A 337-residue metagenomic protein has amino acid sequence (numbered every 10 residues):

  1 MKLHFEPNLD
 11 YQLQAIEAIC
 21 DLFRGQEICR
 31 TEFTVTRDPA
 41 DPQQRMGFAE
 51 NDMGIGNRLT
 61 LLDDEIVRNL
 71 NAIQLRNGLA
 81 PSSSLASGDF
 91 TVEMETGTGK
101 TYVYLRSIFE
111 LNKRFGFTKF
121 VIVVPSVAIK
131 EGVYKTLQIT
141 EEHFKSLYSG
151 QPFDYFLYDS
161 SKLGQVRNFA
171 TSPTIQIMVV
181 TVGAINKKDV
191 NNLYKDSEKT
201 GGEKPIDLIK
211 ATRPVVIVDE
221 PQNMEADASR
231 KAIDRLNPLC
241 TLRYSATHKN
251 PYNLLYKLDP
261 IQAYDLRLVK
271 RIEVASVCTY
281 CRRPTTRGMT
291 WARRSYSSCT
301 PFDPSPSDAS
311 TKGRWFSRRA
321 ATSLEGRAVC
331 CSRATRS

Functional and structural regions predicted by a protein language model:
M1-E50: N-terminal accessory nucleic-acid engagement/regulatory domains that precede and modulate ATP-driven motor cores
D64-S83: Pre-Walker A adenine-sensing motif
S84-I108: Walker A/P-loop
T91, S149-P152, S160-L163, T171-Q176 (+3 more regions): Conserved C-terminal RecA-like helicase domain
E93-T98, E220-M224, D234-N253, L266-R267: Conserved helicase ATPase motor motifs in RecA-like P-loop NTPase domains
G116-S149, G183: Conserved Walker A/P-loop ATP-binding site and its immediately adjacent core in helicase/helicase-like ATPase domains
D159-T171, I175-A232: Conserved RecA-like ASCE ATPase "motif II neighborhood" in helicase/translocase motors
Y256-S337: Conserved interdomain linker/interface between the two RecA-like ATPase lobes of SF2 helicase motors
